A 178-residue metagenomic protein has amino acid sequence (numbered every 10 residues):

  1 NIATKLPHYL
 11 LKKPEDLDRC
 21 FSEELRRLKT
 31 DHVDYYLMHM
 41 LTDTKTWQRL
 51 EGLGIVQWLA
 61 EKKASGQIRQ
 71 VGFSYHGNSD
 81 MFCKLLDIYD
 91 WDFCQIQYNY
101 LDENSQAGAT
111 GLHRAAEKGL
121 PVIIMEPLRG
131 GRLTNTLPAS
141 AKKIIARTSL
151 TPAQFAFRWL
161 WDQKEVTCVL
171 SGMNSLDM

Functional and structural regions predicted by a protein language model:
N1, S22-D31, K84-Y89, R114-E117: Acidic (Asp/Glu)-rich catalytic clusters
N1-L10, Y36-H39: A short, structured active-site edge motif that brings together acidic residues
L11-S22: Glycine-rich anion/phosphate-binding loops
L25-W47: Active-site groove signature of glycoside hydrolases
L41-M178: Beta/alpha (TIM)-barrel catalytic core signal, keyed to glycine-rich beta->alpha loops juxtaposed to Asp/Glu that bind
